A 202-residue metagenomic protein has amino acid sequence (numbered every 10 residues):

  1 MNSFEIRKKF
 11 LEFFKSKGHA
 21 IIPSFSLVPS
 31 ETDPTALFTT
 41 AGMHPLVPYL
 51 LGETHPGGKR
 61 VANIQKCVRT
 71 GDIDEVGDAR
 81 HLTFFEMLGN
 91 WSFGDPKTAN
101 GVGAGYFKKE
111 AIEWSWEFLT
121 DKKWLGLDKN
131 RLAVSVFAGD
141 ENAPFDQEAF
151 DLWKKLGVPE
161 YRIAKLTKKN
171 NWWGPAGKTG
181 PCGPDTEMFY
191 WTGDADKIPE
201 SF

Functional and structural regions predicted by a protein language model:
M1-F202: Structured aminoacyl-transfer and RNA-binding surfaces used for tRNA recognition/handling in the translation apparatus
